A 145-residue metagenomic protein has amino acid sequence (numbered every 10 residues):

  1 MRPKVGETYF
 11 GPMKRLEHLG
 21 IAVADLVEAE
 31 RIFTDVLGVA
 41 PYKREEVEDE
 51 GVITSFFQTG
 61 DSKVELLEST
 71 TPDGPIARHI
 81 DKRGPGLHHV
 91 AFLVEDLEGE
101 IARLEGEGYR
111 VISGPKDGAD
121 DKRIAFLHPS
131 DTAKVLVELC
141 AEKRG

Functional and structural regions predicted by a protein language model:
V5-F10, S55-Q58, E65, F92 (+1 more regions): Vicinal oxygen chelate
E7-E30, P85-V94, E142-G145: N-terminal beta-strand motif that seeds the catalytic metal site of vicinal oxygen chelate
D25-A40, L104-E107: Amphipathic alpha-helical segments
A29, V39-A40, V64, P72-P75 (+1 more regions): Short loop/beta submotifs within extracellular cysteine-rich repeat domains
G38-E46, G108-P115: Short secondary-structure junctions
A40-G60: Acidic (E/D-rich), amphipathic helical modules within compact regulatory domains
H79-I80: Regulatory and interaction patches adjacent to catalytic/ligand-binding sites in large macromolecular machines
